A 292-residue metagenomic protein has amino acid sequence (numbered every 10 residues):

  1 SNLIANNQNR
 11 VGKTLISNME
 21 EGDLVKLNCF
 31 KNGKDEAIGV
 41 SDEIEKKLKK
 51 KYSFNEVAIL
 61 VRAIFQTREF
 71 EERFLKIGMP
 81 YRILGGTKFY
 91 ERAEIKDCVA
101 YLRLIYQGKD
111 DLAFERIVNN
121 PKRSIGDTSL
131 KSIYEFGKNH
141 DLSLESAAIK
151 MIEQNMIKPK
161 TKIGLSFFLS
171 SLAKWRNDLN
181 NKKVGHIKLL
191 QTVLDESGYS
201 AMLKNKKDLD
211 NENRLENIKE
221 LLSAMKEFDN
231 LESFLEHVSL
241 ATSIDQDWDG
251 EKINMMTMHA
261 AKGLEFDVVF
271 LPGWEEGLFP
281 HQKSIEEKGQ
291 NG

Functional and structural regions predicted by a protein language model:
S1, A63-I64, G85-G86, H259 (+1 more regions): A short beta-strand-to-loop transition that corresponds to the Sensor-1 phosphate-sensing loop of AAA+ P-loop ATPases
S1-P80, R103-Q107, D178-K183: Helicase P-loop NTPase motor core
I4-A5, N28-N32, T87-Y90, K160 (+1 more regions): Pocket-edge positions in alpha/beta enzyme catalytic cores
E20, N32, G86-K88, S239 (+1 more regions): Residues that form or immediately flank small-molecule/cofactor binding pockets and catalytic motifs
N28, R82-L84, M256: General small-molecule cofactor/ligand-binding pocket signal
S53, T67-M79, R92, V99-G292: Conserved helicase C-terminal RecA-like lobe
I59, G85-G86, I149, K206: Proline- and acidic/polar-enriched loop/turn elements at helix boundaries
V61-I64, I83-A93, L221: Conserved helicase motor
